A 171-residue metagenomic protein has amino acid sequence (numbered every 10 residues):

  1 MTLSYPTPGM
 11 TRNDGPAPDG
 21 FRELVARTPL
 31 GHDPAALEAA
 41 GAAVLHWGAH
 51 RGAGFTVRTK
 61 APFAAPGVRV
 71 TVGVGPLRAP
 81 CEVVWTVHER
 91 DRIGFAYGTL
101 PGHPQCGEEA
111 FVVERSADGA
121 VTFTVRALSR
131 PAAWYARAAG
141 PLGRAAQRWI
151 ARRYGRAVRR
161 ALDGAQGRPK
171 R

Functional and structural regions predicted by a protein language model:
M1-V74: Hydrophobic ligand-binding cavity/cleft-lining segments
D14, P18, A117, A165-P169: Intrinsically disordered, low-complexity terminal tails and inter-domain linkers enriched for S/T/G/P/D/E
L24-A26, C81, F95, F123: Hydrophobic residues positioned within well-ordered beta-strands of beta-sheet architectures
E38-A49, G102, D118, R156 (+1 more regions): Short, intrinsically disordered, mixed-charge
P66, D91-A96, V121-R126: A short hydrophobic beta-strand element
G75-D118: Hydrophobic-ligand binding "helix-grip"
L100-A145: Beta-strand/loop substructures that line and gate deep hydrophobic ligand-binding cavities in soluble
R130-R171: A conserved amphipathic terminal alpha-helix motif
